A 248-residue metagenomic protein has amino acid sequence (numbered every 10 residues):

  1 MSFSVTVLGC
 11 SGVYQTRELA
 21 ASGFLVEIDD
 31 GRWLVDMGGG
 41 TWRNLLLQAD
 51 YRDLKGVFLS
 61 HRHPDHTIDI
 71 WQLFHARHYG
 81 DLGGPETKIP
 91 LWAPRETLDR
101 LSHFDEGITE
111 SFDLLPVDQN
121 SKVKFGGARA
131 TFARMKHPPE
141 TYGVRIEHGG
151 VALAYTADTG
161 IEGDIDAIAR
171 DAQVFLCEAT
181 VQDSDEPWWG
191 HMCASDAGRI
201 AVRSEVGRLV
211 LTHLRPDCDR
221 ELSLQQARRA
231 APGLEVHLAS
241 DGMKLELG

Functional and structural regions predicted by a protein language model:
M1-A49, E140-A157, V174: Conserved beta-strand hairpin/beta-sheet module of binuclear metal-dependent hydrolase folds, prominently
T6, W92, D113-D118, T131-A133 (+1 more regions): General small-molecule cofactor/ligand-binding pocket signal
D30-W33, E86-P90, V151-L153, R208 (+1 more regions): Short active-site oxyanion
R32, G39-K88: Active-site metal-binding motif and surrounding structural segment of the metallo-beta-lactamase
L34-G38, K55-R62, P94, L153-A157 (+3 more regions): Active-site neighborhood of phospho(di)ester-bond hydrolases with catalytic His/Asp-centered motifs
D69-R77, H103-F104, D219-A227: Metal-dependent catalytic neighborhoods of phosphoester/phosphodiester hydrolases
D105, L115-D171: Catalytic core of the metallo-beta-lactamase
I161-K244: Cap/insert and terminal regions of metallo-dependent hydrolase folds
